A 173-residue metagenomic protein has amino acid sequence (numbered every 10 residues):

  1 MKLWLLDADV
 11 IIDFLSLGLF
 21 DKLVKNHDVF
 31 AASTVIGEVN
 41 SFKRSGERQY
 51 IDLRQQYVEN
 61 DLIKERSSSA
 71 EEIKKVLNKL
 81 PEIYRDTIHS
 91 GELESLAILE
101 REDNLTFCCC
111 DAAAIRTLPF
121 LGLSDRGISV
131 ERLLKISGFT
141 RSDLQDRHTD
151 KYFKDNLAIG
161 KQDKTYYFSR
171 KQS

Functional and structural regions predicted by a protein language model:
K2-L105, A114-S173: Active-site-proximal, substrate-binding regions of enzyme catalytic domains and RNA-binding/basic surfaces
C110-A112: Short, well-ordered beta-to-alpha junction loops that form the rim of enzyme active sites and present histidine/acidic
